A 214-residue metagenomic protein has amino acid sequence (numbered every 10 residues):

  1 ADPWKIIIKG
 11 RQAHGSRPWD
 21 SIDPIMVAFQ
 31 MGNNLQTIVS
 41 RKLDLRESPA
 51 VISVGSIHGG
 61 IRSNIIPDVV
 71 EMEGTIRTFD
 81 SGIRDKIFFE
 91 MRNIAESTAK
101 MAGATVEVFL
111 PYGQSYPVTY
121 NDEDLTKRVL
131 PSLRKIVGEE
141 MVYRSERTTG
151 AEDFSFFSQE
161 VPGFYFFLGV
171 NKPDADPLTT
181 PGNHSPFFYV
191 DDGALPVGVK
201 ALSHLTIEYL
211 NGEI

Functional and structural regions predicted by a protein language model:
A1-Q36: Fold-level recognition of mixed alpha/beta catalytic cores in primary-metabolism enzymes, strongest
M26-I214: Metal-dependent amide/peptide-bond hydrolase catalytic core, centered on the "pita-bread" metallohydrolase fold
